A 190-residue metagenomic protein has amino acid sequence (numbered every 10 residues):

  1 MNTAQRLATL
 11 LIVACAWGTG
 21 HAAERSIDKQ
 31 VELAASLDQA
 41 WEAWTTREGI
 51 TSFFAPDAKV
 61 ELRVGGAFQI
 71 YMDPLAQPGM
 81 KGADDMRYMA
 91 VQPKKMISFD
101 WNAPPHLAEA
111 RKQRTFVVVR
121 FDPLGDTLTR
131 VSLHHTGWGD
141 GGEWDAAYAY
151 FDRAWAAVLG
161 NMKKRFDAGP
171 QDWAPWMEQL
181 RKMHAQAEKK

Functional and structural regions predicted by a protein language model:
M1-A8: Bacterial N-terminal signal peptides that target proteins for export
A8-A16: Bacterial N-terminal signal peptides
G20-R63, K189-K190: Hydrophobic ligand-binding cavity/cleft-lining segments
K29-V31, D57, A83-A90, R114-P123: Hydrophobic/aromatic beta-strand elements that line small-molecule binding cavities or substrate pockets in beta-rich
A34-D38, M89-M96, R120-R130: A short, structured loop/turn motif at beta-sheet edges
E48-A83, R181: Short beta-edge strand/loop motif at the mouth of beta-sheet-based domains
L107-R153: Beta-strand/loop substructures that line and gate deep hydrophobic ligand-binding cavities in soluble
G137-K190: A conserved amphipathic terminal alpha-helix motif
